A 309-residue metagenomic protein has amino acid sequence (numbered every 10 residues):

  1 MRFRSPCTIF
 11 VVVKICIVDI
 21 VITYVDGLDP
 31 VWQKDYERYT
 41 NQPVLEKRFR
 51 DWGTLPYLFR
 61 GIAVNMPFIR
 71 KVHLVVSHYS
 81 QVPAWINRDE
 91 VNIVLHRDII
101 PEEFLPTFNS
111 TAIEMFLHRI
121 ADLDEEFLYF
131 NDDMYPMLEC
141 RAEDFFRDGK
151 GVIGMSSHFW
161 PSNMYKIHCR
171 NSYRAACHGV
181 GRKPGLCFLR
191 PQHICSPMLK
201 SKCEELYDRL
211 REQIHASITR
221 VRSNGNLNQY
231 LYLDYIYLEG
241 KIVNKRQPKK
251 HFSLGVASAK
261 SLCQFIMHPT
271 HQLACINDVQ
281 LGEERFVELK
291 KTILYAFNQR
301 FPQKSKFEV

Functional and structural regions predicted by a protein language model:
P6-D98, G240-K241, P269, L273-V309: N-terminal anchoring/stem segment of glycosyltransferases
R50-T54, F108-A112, N224-N228: Soluble or luminal CAZymes and related metallo-dependent hydrolases
F59, L105-N109, R147, G151-H168 (+3 more regions): Aromatic-rich, lipid-facing transmembrane alpha helices and their immediate juxtamembrane interface loops in integral
A63-M66, H118-A121, I236: N-terminal cationic-hydrophobic initiation segments that often serve targeting/anchoring roles
S80-Q81, F116-W160: GT-A fold catalytic core of metal-dependent nucleotide-sugar glycosyltransferases, centered on the diacidic
Q81-D122: Active-site-proximal specificity loops/subdomain of glycosyltransferases
V152-S223: Long, charge-rich alpha-helical interaction segments
R211-V309: C-terminal catalytic/acceptor-binding lobe
